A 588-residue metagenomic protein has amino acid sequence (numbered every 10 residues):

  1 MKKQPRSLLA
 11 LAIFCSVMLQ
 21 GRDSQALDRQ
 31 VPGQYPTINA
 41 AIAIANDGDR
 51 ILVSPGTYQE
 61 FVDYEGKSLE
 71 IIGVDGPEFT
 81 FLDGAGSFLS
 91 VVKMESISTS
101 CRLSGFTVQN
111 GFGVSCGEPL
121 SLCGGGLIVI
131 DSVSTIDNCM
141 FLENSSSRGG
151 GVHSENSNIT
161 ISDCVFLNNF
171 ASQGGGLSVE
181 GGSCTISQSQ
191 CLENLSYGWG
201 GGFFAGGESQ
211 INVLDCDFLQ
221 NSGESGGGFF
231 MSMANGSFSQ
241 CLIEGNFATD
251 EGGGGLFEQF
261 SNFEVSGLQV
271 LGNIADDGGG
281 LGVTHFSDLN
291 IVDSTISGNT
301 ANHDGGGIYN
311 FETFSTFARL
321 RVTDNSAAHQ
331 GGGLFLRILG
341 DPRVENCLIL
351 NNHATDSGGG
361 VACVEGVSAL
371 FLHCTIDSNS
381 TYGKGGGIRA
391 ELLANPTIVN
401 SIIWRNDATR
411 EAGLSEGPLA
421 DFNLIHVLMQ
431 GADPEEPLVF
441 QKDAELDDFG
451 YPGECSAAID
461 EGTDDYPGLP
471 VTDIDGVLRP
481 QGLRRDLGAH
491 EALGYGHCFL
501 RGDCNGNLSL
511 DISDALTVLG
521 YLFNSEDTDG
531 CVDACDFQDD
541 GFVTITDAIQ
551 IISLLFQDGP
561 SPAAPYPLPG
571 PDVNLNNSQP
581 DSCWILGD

Functional and structural regions predicted by a protein language model:
M1-A10, Q20: Bacterial N-terminal signal peptides that target proteins for export
S16-D23: C-terminal segment of classical bacterial N-terminal signal peptides
G33, S68-E118, A432-D433, F440-E445: Right-handed parallel beta-helix/beta-spiral solenoid domain characteristic of secreted/periplasmic
Q34-N39, D47-E70, G76-T80: N-terminal extracellular ligand-recognition/capping segment immediately after the signal peptide
F61, E65-L69, T135, N156-V165 (+8 more regions): Predominantly extracellular beta-rich ligand-binding scaffolds that present long acidic/polar faces for carbohydrate
R102-F203, G207-E224, S237, N246-T249 (+4 more regions): Right-handed parallel beta-helix
E435-E491: C-terminal accessory segments
G468, G494-D588: Cellulosome-associated attachment modules in secreted, modular CAZymes
